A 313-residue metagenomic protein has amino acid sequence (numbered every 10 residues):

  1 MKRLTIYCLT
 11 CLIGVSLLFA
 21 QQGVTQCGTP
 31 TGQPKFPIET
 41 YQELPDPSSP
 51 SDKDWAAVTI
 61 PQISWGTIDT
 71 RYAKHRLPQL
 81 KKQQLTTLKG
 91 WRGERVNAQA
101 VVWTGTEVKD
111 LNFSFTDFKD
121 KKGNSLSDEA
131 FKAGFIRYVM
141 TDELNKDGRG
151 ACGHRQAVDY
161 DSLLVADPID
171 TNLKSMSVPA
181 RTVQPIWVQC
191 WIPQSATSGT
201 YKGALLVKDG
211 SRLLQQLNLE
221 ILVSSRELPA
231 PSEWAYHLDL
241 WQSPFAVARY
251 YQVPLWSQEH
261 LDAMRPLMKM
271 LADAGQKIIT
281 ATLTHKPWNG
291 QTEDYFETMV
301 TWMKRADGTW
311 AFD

Functional and structural regions predicted by a protein language model:
M1-L4: Positively charged n-region of N-terminal signal peptides that target proteins for export
Y7-S16: Bacterial N-terminal signal peptides
G23-K82, G105-V188: Surface-exposed binding patches on compact interaction domains or structured appendages
A73-L88, Q252-Q258: Short, polar loop/linker segments at the starts of domains and inter-domain junctions
L88-E94: Short, solvent-exposed loop/linker segments at the N-terminal edge of repeated beta-sheet extracellular domains
K89, V101-K119, L173-S232, L261: Extended acidic/polar, glycine-enriched regions that form or flank non-catalytic beta-rich accessory modules
L213-K304, G308-D313: An acidic-aromatic substrate-binding cleft motif
